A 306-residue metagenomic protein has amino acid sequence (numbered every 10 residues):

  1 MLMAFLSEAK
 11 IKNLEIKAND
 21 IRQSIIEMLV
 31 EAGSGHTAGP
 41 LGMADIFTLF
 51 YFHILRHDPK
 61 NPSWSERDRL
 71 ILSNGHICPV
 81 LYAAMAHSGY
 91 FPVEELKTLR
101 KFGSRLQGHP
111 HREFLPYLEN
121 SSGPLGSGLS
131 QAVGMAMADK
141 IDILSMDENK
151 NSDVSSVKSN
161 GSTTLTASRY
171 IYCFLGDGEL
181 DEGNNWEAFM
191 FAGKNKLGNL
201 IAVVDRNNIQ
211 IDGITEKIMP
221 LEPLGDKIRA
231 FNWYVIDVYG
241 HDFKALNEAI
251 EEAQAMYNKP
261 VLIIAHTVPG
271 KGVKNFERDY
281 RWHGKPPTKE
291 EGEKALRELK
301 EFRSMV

Functional and structural regions predicted by a protein language model:
A18-S34, D205-N207: N-terminal capping segment at the start of a domain
I25-M28, P40-N149, A167-K194: Cofactor-binding active-site loop characterized by glycine-rich and histidine/acidic residues
Y82-A83, H111, N184-W186, D212-E216 (+2 more regions): Short acidic, glycine/serine/threonine-rich loops at helix termini
D147-D153, N160: Intrinsic-disorder-associated, low-complexity terminal segments enriched in Asp/Asn/His/Tyr and depleted of Lys/Arg
K158-T166: Short Gly/Ser/Thr- and charged-rich N-terminal loops/segments that act as flexible capping/hinge elements
E182-N207, L262-I264: A short alpha/beta connector and helix-capping loop motif
E216-A249, K300-V306: Conserved thiamine diphosphate
F243-V306: Glycine/aspartate-rich loop-and-adjacent alpha/beta segment that forms the canonical ThDP
